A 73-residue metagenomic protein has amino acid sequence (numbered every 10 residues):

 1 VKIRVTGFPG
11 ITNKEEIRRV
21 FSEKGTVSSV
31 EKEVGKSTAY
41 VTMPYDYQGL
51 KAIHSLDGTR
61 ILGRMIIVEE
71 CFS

Functional and structural regions predicted by a protein language model:
V1, T26, S37-A39, R64: Core residues of folded domains in eukaryotic genome-function proteins
I3, G10, R60-S73: Low-complexity RS/RG/RGG-rich segments used by eukaryotic RNA-binding proteins and nuclear co-regulators for mRNP
V5-F8, F21, K36-L56, V68: Conserved RNP beta-strands of RNA recognition motif
N13-V20: Short amphipathic alpha-helix segments
K24, T59: Acidic-histidine catalytic/liganding microenvironments
V27-S37, E69-S73: RNA-recognition motif
V30, A52, R64-M65: Intrinsically disordered, low-complexity regions enriched in proline, serine, glycine and charged residues
E31, D57-G58: Short secondary-structure boundary/capping segments
